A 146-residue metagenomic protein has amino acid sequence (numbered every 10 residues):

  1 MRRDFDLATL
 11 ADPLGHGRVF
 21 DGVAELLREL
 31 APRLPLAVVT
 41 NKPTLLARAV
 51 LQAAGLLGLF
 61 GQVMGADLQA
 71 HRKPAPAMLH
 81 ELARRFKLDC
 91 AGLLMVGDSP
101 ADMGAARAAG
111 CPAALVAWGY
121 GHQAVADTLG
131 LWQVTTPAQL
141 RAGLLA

Functional and structural regions predicted by a protein language model:
M1-L10, F60-V63: Short, basic/glycine-rich phosphate-binding loops at helix/coil junctions that contact nucleotide phosphates
R2-D6, L34-N41, V96-D102: Short, mixed-charge, low-aromatic patches
L7-V38, T44-R48, K73-P76: Short, acidic loop-to-helix structural element flanking the phosphoryl-transfer center in phosphate-processing enzymes
R28, T44, R48-A146: Asp-based, Mg2+/Mn2+-dependent phosphohydrolase catalytic module
